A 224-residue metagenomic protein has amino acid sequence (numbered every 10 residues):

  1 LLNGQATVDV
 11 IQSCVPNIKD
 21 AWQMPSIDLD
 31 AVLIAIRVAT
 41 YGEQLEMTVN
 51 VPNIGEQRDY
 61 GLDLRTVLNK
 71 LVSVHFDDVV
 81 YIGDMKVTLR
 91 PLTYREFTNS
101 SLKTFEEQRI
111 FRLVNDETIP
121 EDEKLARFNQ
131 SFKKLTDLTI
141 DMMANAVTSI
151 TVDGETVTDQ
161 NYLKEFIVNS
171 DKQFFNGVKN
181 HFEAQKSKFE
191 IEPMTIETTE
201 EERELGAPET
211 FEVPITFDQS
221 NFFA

Functional and structural regions predicted by a protein language model:
L1-A224: Long C-terminal interaction/binding lobes of large macromolecular proteins
